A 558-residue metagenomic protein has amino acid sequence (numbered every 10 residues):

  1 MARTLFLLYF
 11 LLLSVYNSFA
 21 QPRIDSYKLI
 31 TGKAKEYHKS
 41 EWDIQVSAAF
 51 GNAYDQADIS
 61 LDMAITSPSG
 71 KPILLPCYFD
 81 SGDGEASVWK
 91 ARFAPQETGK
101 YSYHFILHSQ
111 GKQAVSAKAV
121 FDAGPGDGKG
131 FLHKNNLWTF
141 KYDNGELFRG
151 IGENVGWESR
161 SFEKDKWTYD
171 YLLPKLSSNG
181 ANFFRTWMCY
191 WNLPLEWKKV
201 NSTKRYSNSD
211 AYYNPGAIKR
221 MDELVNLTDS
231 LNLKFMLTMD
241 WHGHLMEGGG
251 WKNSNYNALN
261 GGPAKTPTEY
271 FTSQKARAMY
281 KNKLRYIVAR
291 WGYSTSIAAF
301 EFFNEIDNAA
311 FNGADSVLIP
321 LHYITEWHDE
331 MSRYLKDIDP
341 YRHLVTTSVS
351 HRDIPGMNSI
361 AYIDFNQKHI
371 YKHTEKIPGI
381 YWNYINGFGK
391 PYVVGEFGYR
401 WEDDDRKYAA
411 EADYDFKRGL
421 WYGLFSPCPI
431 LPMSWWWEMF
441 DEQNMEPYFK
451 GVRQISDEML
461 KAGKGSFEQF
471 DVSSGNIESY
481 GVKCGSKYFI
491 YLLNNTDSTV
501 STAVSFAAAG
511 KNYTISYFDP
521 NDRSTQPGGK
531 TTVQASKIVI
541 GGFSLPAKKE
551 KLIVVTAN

Functional and structural regions predicted by a protein language model:
M1-R23: Bacterial Sec-dependent N-terminal signal peptides
Q21-S69, L75-P76, S81, V120-G124 (+1 more regions): Non-catalytic, glycine-rich low-complexity segments
Y27-I30, A49-G51, R400-D403, A412-G529 (+1 more regions): Aromatic- and carboxylate-lined catalytic core of secreted/periplasmic carbohydrate-active enzymes
A34-K39, A535-S536, K548: Solvent-exposed, conformationally flexible loop/turn segments
D58-S60, S109-Q110, G124-D364, H369-I377: Active-site mouth of glycoside hydrolases
A64, I73-L137: Extended acidic/polar, glycine-enriched regions that form or flank non-catalytic beta-rich accessory modules
V88-F93, T502-V504, K537-F543: Exposed aromatic-hydrophobic patches
L233, R342-L344, I360-F440: Catalytic-core region of carbohydrate-active enzymes that cleave or remodel glycosidic bonds
